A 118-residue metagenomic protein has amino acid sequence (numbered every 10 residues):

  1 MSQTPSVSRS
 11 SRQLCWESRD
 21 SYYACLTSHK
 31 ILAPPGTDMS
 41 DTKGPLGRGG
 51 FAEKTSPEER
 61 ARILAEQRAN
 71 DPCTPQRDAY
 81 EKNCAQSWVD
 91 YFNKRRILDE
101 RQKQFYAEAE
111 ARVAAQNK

Functional and structural regions predicted by a protein language model:
M1-K118: Mitochondrial intermembrane space
